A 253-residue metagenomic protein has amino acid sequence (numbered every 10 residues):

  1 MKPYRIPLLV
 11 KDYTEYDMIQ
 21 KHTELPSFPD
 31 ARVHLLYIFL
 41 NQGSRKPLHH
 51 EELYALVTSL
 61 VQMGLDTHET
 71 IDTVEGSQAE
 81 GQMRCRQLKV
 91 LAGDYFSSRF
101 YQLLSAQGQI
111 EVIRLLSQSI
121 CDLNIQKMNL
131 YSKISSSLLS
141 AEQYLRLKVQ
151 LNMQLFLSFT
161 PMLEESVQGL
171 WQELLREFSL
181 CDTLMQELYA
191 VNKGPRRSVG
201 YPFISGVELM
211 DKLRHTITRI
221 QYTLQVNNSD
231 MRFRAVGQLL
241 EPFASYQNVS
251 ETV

Functional and structural regions predicted by a protein language model:
M1-V253: All-alpha prenyltransferase/terpene-synthase fold signal
